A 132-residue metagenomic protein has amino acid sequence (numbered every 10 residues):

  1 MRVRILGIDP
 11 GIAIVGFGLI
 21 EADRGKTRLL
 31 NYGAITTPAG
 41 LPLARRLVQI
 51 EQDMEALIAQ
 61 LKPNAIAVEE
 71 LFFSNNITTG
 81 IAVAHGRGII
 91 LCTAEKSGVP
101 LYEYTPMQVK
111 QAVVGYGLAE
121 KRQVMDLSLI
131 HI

Functional and structural regions predicted by a protein language model:
I5, G11-R45: Short glycine-rich, Thr/Ser-proximal phosphate-binding strand/loop in the N-terminal lobe of ATP-dependent enzymes
R45-A56: Glycine-rich, highly charged phosphate/nucleotide-binding loops
I58, K62-L71: Proline-aspartate-enriched helix->loop->beta-strand connector
S74-I77, K110-A112: Short, solvent-exposed loop/turn segments at secondary-structure junctions
G80-I89: Charged helix-capping and loop-helix junction motifs
E103-V114: RNase H-like, Mg2+-dependent phosphodiesterase core, and more generally RNA phosphate-backbone-engaging helix-loop
I130-I132: Conserved small/polar residues in nucleotide/adenosyl-binding loops
